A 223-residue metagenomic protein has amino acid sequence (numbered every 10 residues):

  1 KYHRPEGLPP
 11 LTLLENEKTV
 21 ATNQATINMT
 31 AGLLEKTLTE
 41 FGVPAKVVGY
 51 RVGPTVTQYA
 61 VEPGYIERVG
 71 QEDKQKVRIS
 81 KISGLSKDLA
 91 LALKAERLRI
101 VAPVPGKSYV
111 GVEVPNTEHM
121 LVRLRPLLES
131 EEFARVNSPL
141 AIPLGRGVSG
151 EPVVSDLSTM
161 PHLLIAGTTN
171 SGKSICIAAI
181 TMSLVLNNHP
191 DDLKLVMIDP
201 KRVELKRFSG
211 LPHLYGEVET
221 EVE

Functional and structural regions predicted by a protein language model:
K1-E6, V56-Q58, A90-A92, R99-E113 (+1 more regions): P-loop NTPase catalytic phosphate-binding loop
K1-G49, A60-P63, N116: Charged, low-hydrophobicity low-complexity segments
T12, N28-T39, S80-L91, V112 (+3 more regions): Solvent-exposed alpha-helical segments within well-ordered globular domains of core cellular machineries
K18, I66, R202: Short, glycine/serine-rich, charged loops/turns that create anion-binding and catalytic segments at active sites
K18-T26, Q71-R78, T169-N170, G210-E223: Flexible beta-alpha connector loops of hexameric P-loop NTPases
T22, H119, V203: Glycine-/small-residue-rich active-site loops that bind phosphorylated ligands and cofactors
M29, L33, L38-G42, K46-V56 (+1 more regions): Intein modules and their embedded homing endonuclease domains
Y65-G70, T117-L124: Short, charged/polar, Gly/Pro-enriched secondary-structure boundary elements
